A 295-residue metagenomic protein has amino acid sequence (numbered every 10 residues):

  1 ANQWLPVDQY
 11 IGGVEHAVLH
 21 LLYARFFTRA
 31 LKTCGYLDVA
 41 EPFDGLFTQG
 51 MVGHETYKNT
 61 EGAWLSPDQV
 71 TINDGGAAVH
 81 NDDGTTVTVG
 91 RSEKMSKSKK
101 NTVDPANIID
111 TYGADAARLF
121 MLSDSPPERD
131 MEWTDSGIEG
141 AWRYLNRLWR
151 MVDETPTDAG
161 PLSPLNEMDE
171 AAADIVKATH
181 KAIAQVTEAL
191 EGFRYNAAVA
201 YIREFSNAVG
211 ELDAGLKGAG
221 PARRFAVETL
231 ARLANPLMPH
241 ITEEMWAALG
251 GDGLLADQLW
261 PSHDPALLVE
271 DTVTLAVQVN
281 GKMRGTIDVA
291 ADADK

Functional and structural regions predicted by a protein language model:
N2-T86, G90-R118, M131-V152, R224-N235: Structured ligand/cofactor/substrate-binding pocket environments in proteins
L22, F26, Y36-P42, N107-D288: Helix-rich, typically C-terminal accessory recognition domains appended to large enzymatic cores
T48, D288-V289: Hydrophobic/anchoring residues in structured secondary elements
G53, K282-R284, D294: Generic "edge-of-domain/loop-turn" microfeature
V289-K295: Glycine-rich, small/acidic residue-mixed loop/short-helix segments
